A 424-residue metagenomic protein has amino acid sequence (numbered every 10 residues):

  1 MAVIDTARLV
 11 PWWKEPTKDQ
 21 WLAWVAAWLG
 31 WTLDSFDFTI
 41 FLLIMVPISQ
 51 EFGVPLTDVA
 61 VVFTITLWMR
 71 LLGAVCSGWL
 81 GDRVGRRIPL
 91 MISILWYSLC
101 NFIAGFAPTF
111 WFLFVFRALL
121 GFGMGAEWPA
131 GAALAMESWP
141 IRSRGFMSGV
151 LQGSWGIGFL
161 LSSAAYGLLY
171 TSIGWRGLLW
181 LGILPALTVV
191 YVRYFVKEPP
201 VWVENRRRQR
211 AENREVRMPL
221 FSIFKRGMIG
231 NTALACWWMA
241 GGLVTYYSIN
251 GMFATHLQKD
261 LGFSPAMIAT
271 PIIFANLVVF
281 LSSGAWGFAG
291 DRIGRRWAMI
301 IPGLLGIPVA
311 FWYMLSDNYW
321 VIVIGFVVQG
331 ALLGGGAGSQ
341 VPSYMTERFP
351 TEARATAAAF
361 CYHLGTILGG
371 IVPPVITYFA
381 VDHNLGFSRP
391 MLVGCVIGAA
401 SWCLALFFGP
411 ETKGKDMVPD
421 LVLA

Functional and structural regions predicted by a protein language model:
M1-F36, F41: Cytosolic juxtamembrane N-terminal segment immediately preceding the first transmembrane helix of multi-pass
L42, I229-F280, G369, P373: Extracytoplasmic gate region of multi-pass secondary transporters
G53, G85, F106-F112, P140 (+2 more regions): Helix-breaking motifs and short loop linkers at transmembrane-helix boundaries and internal kinks in secondary membrane
T64-S77, I273-A285: Central cavity-lining transmembrane alpha-helices of secondary-active solute carriers, predominantly the Major
L72-P108, I293: Conserved MFS/SLC helix-loop-helix module at the cytosolic interface between two early adjacent transmembrane helices
F116-G153: Cytoplasmic helix-loop-helix junction between adjacent transmembrane helices in 12-TM secondary transporters
L151-Y194: Helix-loop-helix hairpin linking two adjacent transmembrane segments in secondary transporters
R296-Q340: C-terminal transmembrane helical hairpin of 12-TM major facilitator-type secondary transporters
